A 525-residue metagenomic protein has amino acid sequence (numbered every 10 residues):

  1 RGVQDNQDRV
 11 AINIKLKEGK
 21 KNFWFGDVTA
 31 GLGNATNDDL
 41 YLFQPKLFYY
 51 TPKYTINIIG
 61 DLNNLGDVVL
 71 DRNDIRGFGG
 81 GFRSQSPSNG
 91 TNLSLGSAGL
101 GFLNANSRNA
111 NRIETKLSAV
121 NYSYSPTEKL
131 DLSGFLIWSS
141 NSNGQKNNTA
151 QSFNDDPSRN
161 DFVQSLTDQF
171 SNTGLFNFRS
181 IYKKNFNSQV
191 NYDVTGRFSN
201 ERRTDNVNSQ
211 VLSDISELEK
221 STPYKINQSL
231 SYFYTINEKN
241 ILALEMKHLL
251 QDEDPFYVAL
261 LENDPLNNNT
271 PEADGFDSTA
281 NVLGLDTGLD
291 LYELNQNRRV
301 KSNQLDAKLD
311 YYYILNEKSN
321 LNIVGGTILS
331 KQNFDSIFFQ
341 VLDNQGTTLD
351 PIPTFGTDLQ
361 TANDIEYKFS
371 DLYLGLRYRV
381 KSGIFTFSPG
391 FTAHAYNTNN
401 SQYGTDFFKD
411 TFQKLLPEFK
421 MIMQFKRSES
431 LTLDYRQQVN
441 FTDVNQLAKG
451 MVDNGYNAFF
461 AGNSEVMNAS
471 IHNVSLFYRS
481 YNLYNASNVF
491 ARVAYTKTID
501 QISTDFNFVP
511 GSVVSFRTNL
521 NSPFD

Functional and structural regions predicted by a protein language model:
R1-N206, E217-F256, L305, D310-I328 (+7 more regions): Membrane-proximal, glycine/serine-rich, low-complexity loop/turn segments characteristic of large bacterial
Q4-D5, I75-G79, T149-S158, R197 (+7 more regions): Flexible, surface-exposed loop regions and adjacent strand-edge segments of Gram-negative outer-membrane beta-barrel
G26, L103-N104, R159-V163, L175 (+7 more regions): Glycine- and acidic
N92-S97, A280-D286, T348-T354, S388-N397 (+1 more regions): Active-site-adjacent bridging/hinge elements
F162-Q164, I352-T361, A461-N463, M467 (+1 more regions): Outer membrane beta-barrel strand-and-loop segments of large Gram-negative receptors, especially TonB-dependent
D168-T173, N177, T279-G284, Y292-S388 (+3 more regions): Outer-membrane beta-barrel transmembrane domain signature of Gram-negative proteins, especially the mid-to-C-terminal
N191-S216, E245-N297, G326-T361: Surface-exposed, low-complexity loop segments enriched in small/polar and acidic residues
L415-E418: N-terminal "first-domain core" detector
